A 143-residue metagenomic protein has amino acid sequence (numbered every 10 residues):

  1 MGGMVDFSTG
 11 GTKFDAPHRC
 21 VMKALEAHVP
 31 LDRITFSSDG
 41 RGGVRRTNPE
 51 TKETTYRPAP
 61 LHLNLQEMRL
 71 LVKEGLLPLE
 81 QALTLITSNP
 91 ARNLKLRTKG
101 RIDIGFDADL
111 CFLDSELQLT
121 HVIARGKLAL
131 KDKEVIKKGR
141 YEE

Functional and structural regions predicted by a protein language model:
M1-G11, D39: Metal-coordinating catalytic core of metallo-dependent amide/deamination hydrolases
V5, I34, T120: Hydrophobic anchor at the start of a short beta-strand that flanks the dinucleotide cofactor-binding loop
F7-K23: Active-site glycine- and acidic-residue-rich loops that bind and position anionic ligands or nucleotide-like cofactors
D15-A16, N89-P90, I123, R140: Short secondary-structure boundary/hinge segments and terminal tails
A16-R19, R45-R46, Y141: Short, charged, surface-exposed secondary-structure boundary motifs
V21-E26, K127-L128: Short, solvent-exposed amphipathic alpha-helical segments in soluble enzyme and RNA/protein-processing domains
A24-F106, L110-F112: His/Asp/Glu-enriched, well-ordered alpha-helical/loop segment that forms or immediately abuts the divalent-metal
R101-E143: C-terminal cap of metal-dependent C-N hydrolases
